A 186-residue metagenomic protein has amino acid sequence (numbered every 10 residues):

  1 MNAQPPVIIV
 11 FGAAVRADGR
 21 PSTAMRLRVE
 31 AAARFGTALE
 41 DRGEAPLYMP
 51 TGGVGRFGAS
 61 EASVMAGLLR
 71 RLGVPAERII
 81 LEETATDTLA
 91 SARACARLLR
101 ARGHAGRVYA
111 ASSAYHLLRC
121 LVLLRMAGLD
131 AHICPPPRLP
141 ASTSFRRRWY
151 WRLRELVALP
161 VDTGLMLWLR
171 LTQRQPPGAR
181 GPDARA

Functional and structural regions predicted by a protein language model:
M1-W149: A structural signal for short, hydrophobic/glycine-enriched beta-strand patches
F145-Q175: A transmembrane-helix-recognition feature enriched in membrane-embedded lipid enzymes and envelope glyco-/phospholipid
G178-A186: Active-site cores that bind ATP or allylic diphosphates and position pyrophosphate for catalysis
